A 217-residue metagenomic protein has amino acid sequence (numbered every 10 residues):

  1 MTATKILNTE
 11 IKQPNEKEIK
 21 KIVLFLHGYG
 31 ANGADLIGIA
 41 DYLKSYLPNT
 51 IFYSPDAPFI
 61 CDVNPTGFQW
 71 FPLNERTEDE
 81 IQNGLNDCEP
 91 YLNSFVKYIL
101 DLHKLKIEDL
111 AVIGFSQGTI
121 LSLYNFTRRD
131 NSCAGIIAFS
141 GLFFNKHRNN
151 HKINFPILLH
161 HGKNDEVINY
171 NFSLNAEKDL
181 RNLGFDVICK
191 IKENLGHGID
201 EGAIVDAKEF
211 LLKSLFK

Functional and structural regions predicted by a protein language model:
T2, I6-L105, D109: Serine-hydrolase catalytic machinery in alpha/beta-hydrolase-like enzymes
K21, F155-P156: Alpha/beta-hydrolase fold active-site loops
H27-Y29, I113-F115, G162: Conserved alpha/beta-hydrolase "nucleophile elbow" surrounding the catalytic nucleophile
G33-A34, H147, D200: Short N-terminal helix/helix-N-cap motif within the alpha/beta-hydrolase-1
D56-I60, L142, L195: Short beta-to-alpha linker loops that shape the active-site pocket of alpha/beta-hydrolase fold enzymes
E108-I153: Primarily recognizes the serine-hydrolase "nucleophile elbow" in alpha/beta-hydrolase and SGNH/GDSL folds
L158-H161, D165: Short beta-strand/loop motif that positions the catalytic acidic residue of the alpha/beta-hydrolase fold
N171-K217: C-terminal catalytic histidine-bearing segment of alpha/beta-hydrolase fold enzymes
